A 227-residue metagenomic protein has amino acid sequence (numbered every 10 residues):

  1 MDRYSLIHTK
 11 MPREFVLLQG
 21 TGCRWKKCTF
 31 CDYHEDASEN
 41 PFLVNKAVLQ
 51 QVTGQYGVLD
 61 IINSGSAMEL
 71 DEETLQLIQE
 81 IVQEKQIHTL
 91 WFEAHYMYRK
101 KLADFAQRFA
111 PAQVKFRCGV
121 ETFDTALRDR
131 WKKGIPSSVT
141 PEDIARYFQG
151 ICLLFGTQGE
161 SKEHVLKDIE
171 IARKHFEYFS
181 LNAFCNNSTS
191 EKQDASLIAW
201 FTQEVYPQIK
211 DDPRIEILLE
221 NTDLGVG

Functional and structural regions predicted by a protein language model:
D2-V44: Canonical Radical SAM [4Fe-4S] cluster-binding loop centered on the CxxxCxxC motif and its immediate flanking residues
R3-I7, K27-F30, R214, L218-G227: N-terminal pre-core extensions flanking Radical SAM catalytic domains
Y33-A47, Q55-E72, V82-K100, Q113-S138 (+2 more regions): Core AdoMet radical
A47-V52, D104-Q107: Short amphipathic alpha-helix with an adjacent loop that forms part of the alpha/beta core around
L70-Q79, R99-F109, K162-V165: Distinct, well-ordered alpha-helical segments
Q83-Q86, Q107-P111, A145-R146, R173-H175: Short, conserved loop/helix-junction motifs that constitute active-site signature segments in enzyme catalytic cores
S137-Q193, F201-L224: Conserved C-terminal portion of the radical SAM core fold that forms the substrate/S-adenosylmethionine-binding
S196: A conserved mid-domain beta-alpha-beta active-site/ligand-binding segment of alpha/beta enzyme cores
